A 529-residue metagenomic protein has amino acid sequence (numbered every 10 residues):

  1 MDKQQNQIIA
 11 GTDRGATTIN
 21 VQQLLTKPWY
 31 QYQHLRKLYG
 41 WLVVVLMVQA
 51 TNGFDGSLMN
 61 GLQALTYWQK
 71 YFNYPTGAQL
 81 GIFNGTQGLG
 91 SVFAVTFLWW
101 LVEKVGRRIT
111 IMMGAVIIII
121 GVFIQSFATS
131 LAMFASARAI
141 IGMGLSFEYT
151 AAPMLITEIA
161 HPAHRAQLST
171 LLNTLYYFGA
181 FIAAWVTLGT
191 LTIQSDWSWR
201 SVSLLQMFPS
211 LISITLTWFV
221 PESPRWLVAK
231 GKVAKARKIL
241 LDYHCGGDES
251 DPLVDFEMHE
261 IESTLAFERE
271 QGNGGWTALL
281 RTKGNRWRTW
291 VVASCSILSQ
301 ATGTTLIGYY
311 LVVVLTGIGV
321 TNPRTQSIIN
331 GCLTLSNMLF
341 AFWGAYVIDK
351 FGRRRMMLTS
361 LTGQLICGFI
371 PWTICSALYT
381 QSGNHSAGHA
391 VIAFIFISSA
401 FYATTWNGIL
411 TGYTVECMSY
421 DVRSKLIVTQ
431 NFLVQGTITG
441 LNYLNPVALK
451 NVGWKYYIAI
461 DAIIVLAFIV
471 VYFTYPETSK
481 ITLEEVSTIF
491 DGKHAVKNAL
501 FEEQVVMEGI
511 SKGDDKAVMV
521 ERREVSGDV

Functional and structural regions predicted by a protein language model:
D2-L241, A266-V529: Transmembrane-helix signature of 12-pass secondary carriers
Y243-F256: Short intracellular "coupling" helices and adjacent cytoplasmic loop segments at the cytosolic face of multi-pass
V254-F267: Cytosol/matrix-facing amphipathic helices and coiled-coil assembly/linker segments of eukaryotic membrane proteins
